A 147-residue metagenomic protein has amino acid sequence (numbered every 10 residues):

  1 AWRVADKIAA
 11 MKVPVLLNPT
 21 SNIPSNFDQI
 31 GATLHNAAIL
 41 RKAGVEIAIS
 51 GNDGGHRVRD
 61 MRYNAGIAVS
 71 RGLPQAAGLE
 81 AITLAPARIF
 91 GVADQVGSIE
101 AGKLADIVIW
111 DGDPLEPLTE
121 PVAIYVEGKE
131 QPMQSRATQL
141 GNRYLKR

Functional and structural regions predicted by a protein language model:
A1-R3: Beta-propeller domains
D6-W110, T119, E130: His/Asp/Glu-enriched, well-ordered alpha-helical/loop segment that forms or immediately abuts the divalent-metal
P114: Small/polar (Gly/Ser/Thr/Ala-rich) solvent-exposed segments that form structured loops/beta-strands/short helices used
A123-R147: Extracellular/periplasmic ectodomains of large secreted or surface enzymes and adhesion receptors
